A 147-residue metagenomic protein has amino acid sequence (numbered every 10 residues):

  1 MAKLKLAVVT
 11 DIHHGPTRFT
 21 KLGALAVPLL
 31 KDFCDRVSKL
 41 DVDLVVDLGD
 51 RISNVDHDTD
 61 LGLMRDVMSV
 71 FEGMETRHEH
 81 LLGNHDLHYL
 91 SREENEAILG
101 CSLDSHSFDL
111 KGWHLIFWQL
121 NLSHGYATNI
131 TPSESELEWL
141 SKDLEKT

Functional and structural regions predicted by a protein language model:
M1-D60, K146: N-terminal active-site segment of His-dependent metallophosphoesterases
H57-T147: Extended active-site neighborhood of metal-dependent phosphoesterases/phosphodiesterases
